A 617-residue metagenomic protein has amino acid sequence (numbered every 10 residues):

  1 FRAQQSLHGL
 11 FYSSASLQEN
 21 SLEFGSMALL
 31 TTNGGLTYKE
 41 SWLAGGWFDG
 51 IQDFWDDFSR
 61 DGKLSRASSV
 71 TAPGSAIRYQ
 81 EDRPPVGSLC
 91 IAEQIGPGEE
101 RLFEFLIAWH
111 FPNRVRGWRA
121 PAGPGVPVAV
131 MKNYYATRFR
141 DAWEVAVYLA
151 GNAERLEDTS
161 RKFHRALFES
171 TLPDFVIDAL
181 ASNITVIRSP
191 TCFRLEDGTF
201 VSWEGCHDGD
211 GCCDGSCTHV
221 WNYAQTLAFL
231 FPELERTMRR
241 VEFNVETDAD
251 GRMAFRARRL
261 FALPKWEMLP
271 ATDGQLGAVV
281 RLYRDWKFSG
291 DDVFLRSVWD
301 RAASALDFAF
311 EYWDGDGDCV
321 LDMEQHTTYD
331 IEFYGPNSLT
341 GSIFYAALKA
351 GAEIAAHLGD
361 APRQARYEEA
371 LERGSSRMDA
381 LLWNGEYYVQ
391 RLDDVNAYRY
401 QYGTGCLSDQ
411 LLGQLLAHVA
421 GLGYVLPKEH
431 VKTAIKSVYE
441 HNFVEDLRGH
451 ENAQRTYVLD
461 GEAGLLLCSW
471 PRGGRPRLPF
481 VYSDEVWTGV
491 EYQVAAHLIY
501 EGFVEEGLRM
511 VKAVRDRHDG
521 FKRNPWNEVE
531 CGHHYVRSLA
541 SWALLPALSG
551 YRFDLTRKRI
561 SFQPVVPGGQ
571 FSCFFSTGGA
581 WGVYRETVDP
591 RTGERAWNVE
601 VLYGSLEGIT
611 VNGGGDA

Functional and structural regions predicted by a protein language model:
F1-S6, F11-S21, T31, M131 (+10 more regions): Aromatic-rich carbohydrate-recognition surfaces in CAZymes
F1-W221, L234-E235, D292-V293, A355-A356 (+1 more regions): Acidic/polar, glycine-enriched structural segments that form the non-catalytic walls/loops of the carbohydrate-binding
A28-L36, R101, I107-V115, L227-E233 (+7 more regions): Short loop/turn segments at secondary-structure transitions that flank enzyme active sites
C90, L106-A108, R116-Y135, R239-E242 (+6 more regions): Composition- and surface-driven signal marking solvent-exposed, interaction-prone regions in large proteins
I91-G96, F103, C213-V220, A228 (+6 more regions): C-terminal substrate/ligand-recognition segments
L106-P112, P232, F288-D291, H357-D360 (+13 more regions): Short, well-ordered loop/turn and helix-capping segments at boundaries between secondary-structure elements and domains
P173-D208, E233-W266, Y312-P336, D379-W487 (+1 more regions): Extended glycan-interaction surfaces of carbohydrate-active proteins
V458-A463, F480, D484-E485, E491-A617: Non-catalytic C-terminal accessory modules of carbohydrate-active enzymes
